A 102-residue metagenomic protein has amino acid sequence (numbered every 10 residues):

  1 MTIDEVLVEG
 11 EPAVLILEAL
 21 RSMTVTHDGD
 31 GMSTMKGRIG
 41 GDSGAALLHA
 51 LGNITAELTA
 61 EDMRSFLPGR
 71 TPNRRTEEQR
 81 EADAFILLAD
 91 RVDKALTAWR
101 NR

Functional and structural regions predicted by a protein language model:
M1-R102: Rieske [2Fe-2S] iron-sulfur domain-containing proteins
